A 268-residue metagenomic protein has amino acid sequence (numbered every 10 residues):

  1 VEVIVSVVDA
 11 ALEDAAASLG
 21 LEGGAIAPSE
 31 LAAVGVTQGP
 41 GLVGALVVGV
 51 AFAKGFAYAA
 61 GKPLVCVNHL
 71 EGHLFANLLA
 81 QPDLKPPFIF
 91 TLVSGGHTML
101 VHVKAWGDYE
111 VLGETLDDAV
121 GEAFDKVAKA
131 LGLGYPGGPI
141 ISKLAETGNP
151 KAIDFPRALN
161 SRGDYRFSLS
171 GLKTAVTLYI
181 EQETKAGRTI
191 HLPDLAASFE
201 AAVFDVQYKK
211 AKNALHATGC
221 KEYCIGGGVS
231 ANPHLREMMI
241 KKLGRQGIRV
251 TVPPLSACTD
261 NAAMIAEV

Functional and structural regions predicted by a protein language model:
V1-A32, V36-P40, H69, H73: N-terminal beta-alpha supersecondary unit
G20, G24-I26, K143-Y223, N232-I248: A contiguous, well-structured pocket-lining segment that forms one wall/lid of small-molecule binding clefts in soluble
V36-G39, F56, S94, Y223-N232: Glycine-rich beta-strand-to-loop/alpha-helix junction loops that act as flexible
G41-A60: DPxDG-like acidic metal-binding loop motif
C66-I89, V268: Conserved phosphate-binding catalytic cores of ATP/NTP-utilizing and phosphoryl-transfer enzymes
C66-V67, Y223, I240-I265: Conserved phosphate-binding/catalytic loops in two-lobed NTP-binding clefts
N68-E71, P82, A105-N149, K173-T174 (+1 more regions): Glycine-rich phosphate-binding loop plus the immediately following alpha-helix
F90-L92, T98-H102: Short beta-strand scaffold segments in enzyme catalytic cores
